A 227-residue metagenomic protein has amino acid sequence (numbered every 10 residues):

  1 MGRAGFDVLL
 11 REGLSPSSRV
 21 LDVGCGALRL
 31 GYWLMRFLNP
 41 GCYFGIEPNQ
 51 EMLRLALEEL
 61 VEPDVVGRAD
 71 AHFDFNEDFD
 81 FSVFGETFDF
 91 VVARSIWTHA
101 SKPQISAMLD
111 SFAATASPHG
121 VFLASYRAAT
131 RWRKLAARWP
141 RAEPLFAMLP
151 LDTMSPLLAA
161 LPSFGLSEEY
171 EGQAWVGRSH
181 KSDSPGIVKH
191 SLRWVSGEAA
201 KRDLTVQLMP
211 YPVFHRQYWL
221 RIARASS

Functional and structural regions predicted by a protein language model:
M1-E12, A27-L34, N39-V83, A100-A107 (+1 more regions): Class I (Rossmann-like) S-adenosyl-L-methionine-dependent methyltransferase catalytic domain, capturing the SAM-binding
S17-G26: Conserved class I S-adenosyl-L-methionine
R19, H119-V121: Short glycine-centered segments of the SAM/dcSAM-binding site in methyltransferase folds
D22, E47, D89: Acidic active-site catalytic centers that drive phospho-/nucleotidyl reactions and related ester hydrolyses
F81-V91: A short acidic, Gly/Pro-enriched loop at the edge of an enzyme's catalytic core that lines a small-molecule cofactor
F90-P103: A short SAM/SAH-binding and catalytic strip from SAM-dependent methyltransferases
S106-P118: A short glycine-rich, Lys/Arg-flanked "PGG" loop and its adjoining helix->strand segment in the class I
